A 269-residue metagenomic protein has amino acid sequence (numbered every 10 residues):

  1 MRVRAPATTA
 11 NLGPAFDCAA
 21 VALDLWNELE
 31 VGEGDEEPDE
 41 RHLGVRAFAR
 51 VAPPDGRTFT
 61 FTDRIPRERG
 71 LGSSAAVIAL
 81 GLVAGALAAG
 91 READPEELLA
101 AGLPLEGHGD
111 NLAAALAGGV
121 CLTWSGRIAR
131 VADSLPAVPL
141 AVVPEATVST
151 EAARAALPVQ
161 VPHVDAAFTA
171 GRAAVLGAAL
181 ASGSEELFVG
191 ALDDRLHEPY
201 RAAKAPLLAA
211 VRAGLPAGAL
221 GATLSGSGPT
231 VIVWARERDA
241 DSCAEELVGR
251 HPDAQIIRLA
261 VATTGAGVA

Functional and structural regions predicted by a protein language model:
M1-R69, L87, R91, P95 (+1 more regions): ATP-binding N-lobe of GHMP and related small-molecule kinases
R4-P6, A22, A115-A117, W124 (+3 more regions): Short beta-strand segments
E33, P144, V233-E237: Short beta-strand-to-loop capping motifs
L71-P95, L116-G118: DPxDG-like acidic metal-binding loop motif
A93-V138, A203-A209, G214-L215, A222-T223 (+1 more regions): Alpha/beta catalytic cores of group-transfer enzymes, especially the acyltransferase/condensing modules of polyketide
P136-G218: Acyltransferase
L180-A269: Glycine-rich, charge-dense phosphate/pyrophosphate-binding loop(s) and the adjacent flexible "lid"/catalytic subdomain
